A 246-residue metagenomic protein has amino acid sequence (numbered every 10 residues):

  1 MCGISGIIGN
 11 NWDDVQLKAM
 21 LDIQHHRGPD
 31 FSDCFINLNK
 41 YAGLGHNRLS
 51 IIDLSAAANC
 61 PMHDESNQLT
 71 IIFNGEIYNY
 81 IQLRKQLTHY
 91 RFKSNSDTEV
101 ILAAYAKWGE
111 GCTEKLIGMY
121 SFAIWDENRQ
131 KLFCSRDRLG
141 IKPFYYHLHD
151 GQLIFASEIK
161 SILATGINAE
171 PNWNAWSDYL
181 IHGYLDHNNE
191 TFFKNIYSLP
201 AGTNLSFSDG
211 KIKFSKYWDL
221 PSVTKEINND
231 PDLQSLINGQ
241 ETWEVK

Functional and structural regions predicted by a protein language model:
M1-K246: Cysteine-centered catalytic environments shared across enzyme families
